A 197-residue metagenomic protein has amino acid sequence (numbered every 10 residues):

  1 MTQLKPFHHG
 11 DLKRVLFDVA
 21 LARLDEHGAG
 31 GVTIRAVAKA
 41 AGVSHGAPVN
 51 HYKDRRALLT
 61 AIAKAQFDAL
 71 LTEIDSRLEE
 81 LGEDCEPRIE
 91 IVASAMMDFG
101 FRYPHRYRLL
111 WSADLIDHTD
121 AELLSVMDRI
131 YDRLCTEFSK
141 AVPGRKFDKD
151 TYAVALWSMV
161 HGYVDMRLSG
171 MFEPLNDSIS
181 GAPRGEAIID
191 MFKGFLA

Functional and structural regions predicted by a protein language model:
M1-D11, A22: N-terminal intrinsically disordered/low-complexity leader segments
V15, V19, R23-A57, A61: Helix-turn-helix
L24, L59-Q66, E73, L110 (+1 more regions): Alpha-helical DNA-contacting segments of helix-turn-helix folds
A61, D75-H105, G144-L156: Hydrophobic alpha-helical connector segments
D68, D75, H118-P143, D150-A155 (+1 more regions): Amphipathic alpha-helical packing segments from all-alpha helical-bundle domains
I91, D98, R102-T136, P174-S178: Short secondary-structure transition hinges
L156-L175, M191-A197: Amphipathic C-terminal alpha-helical segment
